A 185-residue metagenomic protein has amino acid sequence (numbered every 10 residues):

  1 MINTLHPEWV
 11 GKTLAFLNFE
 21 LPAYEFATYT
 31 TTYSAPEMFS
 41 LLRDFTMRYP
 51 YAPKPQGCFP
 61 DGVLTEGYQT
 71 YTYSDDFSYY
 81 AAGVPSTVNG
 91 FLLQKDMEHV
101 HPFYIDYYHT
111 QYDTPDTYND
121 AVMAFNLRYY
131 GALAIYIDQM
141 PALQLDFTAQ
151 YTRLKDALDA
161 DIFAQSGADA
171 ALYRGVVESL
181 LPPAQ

Functional and structural regions predicted by a protein language model:
M1-I105, N119, G167-Q185: Metal-dependent peptidase/peptidase-like ectodomains
S40-C58, N126-Y129, T148-I162: Short flexible/disordered coil segments
Y51, P55, Y136-L143, A164: Intrinsically disordered or highly flexible coil/loop and linker segments, enriched in small and charged/polar residues
K95-K155: His/Asp/Glu-rich mid-to-C-terminal helical/loop segments that flank catalytic regions of hydrolases
P141-Q185: Metal-dependent amide/peptide-bond hydrolase catalytic core, centered on the "pita-bread" metallohydrolase fold
